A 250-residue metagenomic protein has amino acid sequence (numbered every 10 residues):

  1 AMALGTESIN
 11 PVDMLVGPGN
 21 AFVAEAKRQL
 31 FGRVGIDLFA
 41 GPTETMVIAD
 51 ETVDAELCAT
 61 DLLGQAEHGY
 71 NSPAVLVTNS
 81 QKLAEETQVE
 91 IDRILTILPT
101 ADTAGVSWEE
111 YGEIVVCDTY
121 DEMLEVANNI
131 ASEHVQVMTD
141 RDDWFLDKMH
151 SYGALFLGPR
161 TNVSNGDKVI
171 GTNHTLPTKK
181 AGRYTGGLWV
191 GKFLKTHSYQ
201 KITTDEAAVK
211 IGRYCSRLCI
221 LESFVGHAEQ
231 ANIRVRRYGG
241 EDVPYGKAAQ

Functional and structural regions predicted by a protein language model:
A1-P73: Conserved NAD(P)+-binding/catalytic subdomain of aldehyde/semialdehyde dehydrogenases
E7, F31-R33, D61-A66, E90-I94 (+3 more regions): Short, solvent-exposed amphipathic alpha-helical segments in soluble enzyme and RNA/protein-processing domains
I9, N20, F39, T52-T60 (+7 more regions): Electropositive phosphate-/nucleotide-binding environments in soluble metabolic enzymes
V12, G35, S72-V77, I97-W108 (+3 more regions): Flexible, glycine/charged-enriched surface loops at secondary-structure junctions
V12-V16, N20-F22, D37, E44-V47 (+7 more regions): Structural motif
L38-E44, Y70-V77, Q81, E85-V89 (+2 more regions): Gly/Ser/Thr-rich active-site loops/lids in small-molecule metabolic enzymes that frequently grip phosphoryl groups
H68, L76-Y152: A glycine- and small/hydrophobic-rich beta-loop-beta segment that serves as a flexible "lid/hinge" or phosphate-binding
Y120, N128-Q250: C-terminal core of ALDH-fold dehydrogenases
